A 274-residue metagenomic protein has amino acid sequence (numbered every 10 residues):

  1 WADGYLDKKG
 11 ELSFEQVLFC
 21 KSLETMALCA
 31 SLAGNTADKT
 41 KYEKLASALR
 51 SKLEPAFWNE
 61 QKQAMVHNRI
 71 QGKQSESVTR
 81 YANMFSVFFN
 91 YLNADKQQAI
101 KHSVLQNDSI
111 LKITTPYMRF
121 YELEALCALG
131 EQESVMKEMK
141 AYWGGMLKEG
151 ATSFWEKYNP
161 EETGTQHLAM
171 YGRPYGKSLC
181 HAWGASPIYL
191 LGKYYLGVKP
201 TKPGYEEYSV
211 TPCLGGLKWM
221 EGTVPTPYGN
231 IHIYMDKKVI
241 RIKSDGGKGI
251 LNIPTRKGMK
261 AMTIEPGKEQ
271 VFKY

Functional and structural regions predicted by a protein language model:
W1-A2, D7-F14, L18-G172, T255: Catalytic cores of carbohydrate-active enzymes
L32, M136-Y274: Non-catalytic C-terminal accessory modules of carbohydrate-active enzymes
